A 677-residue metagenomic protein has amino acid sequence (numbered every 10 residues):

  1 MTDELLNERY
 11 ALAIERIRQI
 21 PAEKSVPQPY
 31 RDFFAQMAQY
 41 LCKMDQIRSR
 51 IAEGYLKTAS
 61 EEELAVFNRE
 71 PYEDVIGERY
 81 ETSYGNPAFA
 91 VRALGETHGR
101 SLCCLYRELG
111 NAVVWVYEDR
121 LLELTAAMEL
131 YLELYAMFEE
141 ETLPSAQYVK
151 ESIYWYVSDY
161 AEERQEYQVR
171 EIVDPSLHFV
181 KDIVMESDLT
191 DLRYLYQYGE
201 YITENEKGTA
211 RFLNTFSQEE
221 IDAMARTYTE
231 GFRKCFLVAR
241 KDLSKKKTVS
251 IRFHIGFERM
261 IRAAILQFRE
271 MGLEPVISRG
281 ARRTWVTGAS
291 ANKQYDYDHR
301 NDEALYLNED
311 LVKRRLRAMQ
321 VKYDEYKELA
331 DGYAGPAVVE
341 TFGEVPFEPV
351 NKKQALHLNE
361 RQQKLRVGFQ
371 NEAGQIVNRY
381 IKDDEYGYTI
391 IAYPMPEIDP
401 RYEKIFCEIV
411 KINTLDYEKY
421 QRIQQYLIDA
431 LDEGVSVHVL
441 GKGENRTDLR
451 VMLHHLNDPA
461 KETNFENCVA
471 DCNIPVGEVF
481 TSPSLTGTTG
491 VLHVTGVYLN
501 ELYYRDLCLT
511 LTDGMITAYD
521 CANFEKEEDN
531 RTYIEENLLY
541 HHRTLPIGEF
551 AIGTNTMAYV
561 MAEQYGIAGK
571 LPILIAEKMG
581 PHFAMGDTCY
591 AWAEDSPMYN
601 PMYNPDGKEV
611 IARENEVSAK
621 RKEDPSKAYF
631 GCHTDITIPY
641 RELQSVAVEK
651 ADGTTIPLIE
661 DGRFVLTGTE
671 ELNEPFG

Functional and structural regions predicted by a protein language model:
M1-T486, I659-G677: Active-site bordering "gate/hinge" segments that shape substrate access to catalytic or cofactor-binding pockets
R252, S278, I391, L440-K442 (+6 more regions): Generic beta-strand/beta-sheet core signal
G256, E344-P346, M395, E444 (+8 more regions): Short, glycine-/Ser/Thr-/acidic-enriched flexible segments
Q375, I423-Q424, V476-V479, L492-V497 (+3 more regions): Glycine-rich, charged/polar anion/phosphate-binding loops that engage phosphate groups from diverse ligands
S484-H541: Long, well-ordered mid-to-C-terminal structural blocks that present hydrophobic/aromatic surfaces
T489, Y504-D506, D513-I516, L545-E549 (+3 more regions): Active-site lining segments that contact anionic ligands and/or coordinate catalytic metals
A518-E594: Dual-mode signal for accessory low-complexity, basic/Gly-rich regions
M602-G677: Extended hydrophobic packing segments that form well-structured cores
